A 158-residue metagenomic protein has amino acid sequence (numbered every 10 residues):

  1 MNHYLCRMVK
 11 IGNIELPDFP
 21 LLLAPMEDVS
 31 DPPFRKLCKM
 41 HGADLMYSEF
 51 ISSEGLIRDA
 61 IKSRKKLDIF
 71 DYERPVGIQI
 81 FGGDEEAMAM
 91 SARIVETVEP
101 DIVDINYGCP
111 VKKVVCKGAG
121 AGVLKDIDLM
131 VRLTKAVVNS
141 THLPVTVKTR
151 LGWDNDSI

Functional and structural regions predicted by a protein language model:
N2-I158: Flavin-dependent oxidoreductase catalytic cores
